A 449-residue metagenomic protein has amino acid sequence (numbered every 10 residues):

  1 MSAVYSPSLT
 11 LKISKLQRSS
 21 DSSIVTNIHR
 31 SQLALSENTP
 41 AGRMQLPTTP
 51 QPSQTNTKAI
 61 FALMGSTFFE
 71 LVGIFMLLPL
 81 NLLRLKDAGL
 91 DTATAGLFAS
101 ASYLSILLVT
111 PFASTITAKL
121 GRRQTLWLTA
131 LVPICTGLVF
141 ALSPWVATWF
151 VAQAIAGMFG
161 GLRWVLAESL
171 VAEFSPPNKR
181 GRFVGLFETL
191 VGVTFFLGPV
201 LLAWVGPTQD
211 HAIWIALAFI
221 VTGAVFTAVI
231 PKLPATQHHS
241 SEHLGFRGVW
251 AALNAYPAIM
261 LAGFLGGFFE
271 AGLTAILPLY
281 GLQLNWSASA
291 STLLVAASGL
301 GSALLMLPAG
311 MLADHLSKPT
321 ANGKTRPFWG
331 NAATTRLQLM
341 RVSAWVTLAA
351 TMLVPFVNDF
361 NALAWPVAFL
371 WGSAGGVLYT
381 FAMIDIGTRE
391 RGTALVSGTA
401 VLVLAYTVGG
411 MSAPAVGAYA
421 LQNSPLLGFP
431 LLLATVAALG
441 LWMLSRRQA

Functional and structural regions predicted by a protein language model:
Q54-Y103, A258-A262, E270-Y280, S291: Helix-loop boundary and gating motifs at the non-cytosolic
V109-G121, G206, L305-T334, L421: Helix-to-loop junctions at the C-terminal end of transmembrane segments in multipass secondary transporters
Q124-L138, L337-M352, A434: Structural signature of the two symmetry-related core transmembrane helices
A154-T189: Cytoplasmic helix-loop-helix junction between adjacent transmembrane helices in 12-TM secondary transporters
L162-S175, G376-E390: Intracellular juxtamembrane helix-capping segments at the cytosolic ends of symmetry-related transmembrane helices
I213-A228, F429-L444: Symmetry-related core transmembrane helices of the 12-TM Major Facilitator Superfamily/SLC fold
R336-Y379: C-terminal transmembrane helical hairpin of 12-TM major facilitator-type secondary transporters
T393-L421: A late C-terminal transmembrane helix in Major Facilitator Superfamily
